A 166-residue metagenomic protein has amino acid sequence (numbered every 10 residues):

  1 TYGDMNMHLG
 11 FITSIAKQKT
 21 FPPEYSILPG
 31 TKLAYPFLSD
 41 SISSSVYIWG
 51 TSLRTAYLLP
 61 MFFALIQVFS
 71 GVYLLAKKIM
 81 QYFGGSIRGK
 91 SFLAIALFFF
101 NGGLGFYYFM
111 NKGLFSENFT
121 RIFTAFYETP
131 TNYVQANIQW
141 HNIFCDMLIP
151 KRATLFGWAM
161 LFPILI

Functional and structural regions predicted by a protein language model:
T1-M160: Active-site lumenal/periplasmic loops and adjacent helix-entry segments of GT-C-fold, multi-pass membrane
P163: ATP-dependent phospho-/nucleotidyl transfer catalytic cores
